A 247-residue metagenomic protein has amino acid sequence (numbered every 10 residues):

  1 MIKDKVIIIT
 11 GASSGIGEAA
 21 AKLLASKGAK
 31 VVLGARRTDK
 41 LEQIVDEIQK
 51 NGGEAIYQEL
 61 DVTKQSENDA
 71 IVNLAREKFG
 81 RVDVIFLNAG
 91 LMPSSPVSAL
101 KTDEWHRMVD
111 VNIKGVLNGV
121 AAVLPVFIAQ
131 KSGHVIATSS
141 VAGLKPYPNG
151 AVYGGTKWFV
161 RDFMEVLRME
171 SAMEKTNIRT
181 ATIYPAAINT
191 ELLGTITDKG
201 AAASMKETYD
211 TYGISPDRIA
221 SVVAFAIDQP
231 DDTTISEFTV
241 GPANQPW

Functional and structural regions predicted by a protein language model:
S13-S14: Conserved glycine-rich cofactor-binding loop
K27-I44: Conserved glycine-rich Rossmann-like NAD(P)H-binding loop of the short-chain dehydrogenase/reductase
T38-D39, E59-A70, T102: The beta1-alpha1 cofactor-binding region of Rossmann-like NAD(H)/NADP(H)-dependent oxidoreductases
P96-V97, E104-R107: Substrate-binding pocket helix/loop in short-chain dehydrogenase/reductase
V120, T156: Active-site helix of classical SDR
S140: Residue(s) in the substrate-gating loop at a strand-loop-helix junction that position the organic substrate next
I178-I183, A202-W247: C-terminal helical subdomain
